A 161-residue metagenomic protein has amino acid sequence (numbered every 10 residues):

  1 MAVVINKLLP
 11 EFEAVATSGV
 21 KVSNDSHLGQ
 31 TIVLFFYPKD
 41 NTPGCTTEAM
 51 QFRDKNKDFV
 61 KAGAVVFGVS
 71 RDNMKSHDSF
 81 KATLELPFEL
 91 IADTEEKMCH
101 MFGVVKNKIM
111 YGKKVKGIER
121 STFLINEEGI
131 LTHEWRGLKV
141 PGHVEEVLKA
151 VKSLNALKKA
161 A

Functional and structural regions predicted by a protein language model:
M1-A161: Chalcogenol-based redox active-site neighborhoods
